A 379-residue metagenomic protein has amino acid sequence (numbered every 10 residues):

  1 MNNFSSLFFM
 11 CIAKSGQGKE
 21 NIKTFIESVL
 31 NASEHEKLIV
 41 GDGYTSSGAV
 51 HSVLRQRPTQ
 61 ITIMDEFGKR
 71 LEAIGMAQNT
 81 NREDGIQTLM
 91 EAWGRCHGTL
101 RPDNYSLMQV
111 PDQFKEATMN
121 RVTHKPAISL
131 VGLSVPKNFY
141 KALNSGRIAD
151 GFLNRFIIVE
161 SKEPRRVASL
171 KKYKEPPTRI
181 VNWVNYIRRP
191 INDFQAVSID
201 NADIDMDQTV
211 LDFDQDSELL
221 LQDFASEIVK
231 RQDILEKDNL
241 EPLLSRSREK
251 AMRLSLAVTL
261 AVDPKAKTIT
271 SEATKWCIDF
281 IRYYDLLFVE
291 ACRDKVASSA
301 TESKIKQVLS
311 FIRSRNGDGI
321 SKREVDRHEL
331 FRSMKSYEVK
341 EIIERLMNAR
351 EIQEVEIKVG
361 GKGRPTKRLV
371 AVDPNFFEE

Functional and structural regions predicted by a protein language model:
M1-E379: Phosphate-handling catalytic cores of nucleic-acid transaction enzymes
